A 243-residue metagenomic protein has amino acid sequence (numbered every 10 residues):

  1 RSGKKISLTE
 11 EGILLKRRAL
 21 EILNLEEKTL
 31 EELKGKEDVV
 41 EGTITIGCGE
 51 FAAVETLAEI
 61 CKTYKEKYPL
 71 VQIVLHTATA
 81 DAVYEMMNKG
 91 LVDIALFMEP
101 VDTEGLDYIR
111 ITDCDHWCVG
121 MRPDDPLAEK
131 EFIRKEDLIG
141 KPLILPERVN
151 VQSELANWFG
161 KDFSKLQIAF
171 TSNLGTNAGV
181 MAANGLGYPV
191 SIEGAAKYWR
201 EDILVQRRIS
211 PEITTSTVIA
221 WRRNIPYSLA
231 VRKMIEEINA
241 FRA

Functional and structural regions predicted by a protein language model:
S7-E41: Alpha-helical "hinge/linker" immediately C-terminal to small N-terminal DNA-binding modules
E11-R18, T56, I60, E154-L155 (+1 more regions): Short amphipathic alpha-helical coupling segments at ligand-binding clamshell hinges and other catalytic/signaling
R17, E59-T63, A80-W117, M121 (+3 more regions): Short beta-strand-centered segments that line the small-molecule binding cleft or hinge of alpha/beta clamshell
E41-T103, F163, T171-S172: Central regulatory/effector-binding core of bacterial HTH transcription factors
E104-R110, C114-H116, T176-N224: Beta-alpha-beta core module
L106-W117, M121-L143, E147: Flexible hinge/capping segments at coil-to-helix
D124-R134, P211-T214, N224-A230: Short helix-loop capping/hinge motifs at secondary-structure junctions, enriched in acidic/polar residues
K141-F163, Y227-E236: Secondary-structure junction motif
